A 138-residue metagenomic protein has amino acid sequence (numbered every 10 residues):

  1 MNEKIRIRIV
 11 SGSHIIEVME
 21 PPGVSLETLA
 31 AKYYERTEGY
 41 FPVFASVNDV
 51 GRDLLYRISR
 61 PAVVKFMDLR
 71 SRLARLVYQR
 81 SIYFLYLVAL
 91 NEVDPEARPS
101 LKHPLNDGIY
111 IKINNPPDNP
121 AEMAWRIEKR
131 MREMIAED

Functional and structural regions predicted by a protein language model:
I5, L105, P116-D138: Non-catalytic interaction/regulatory segments
S13-S25: Short, contiguous acidic and Ser/Thr-rich linear segments
E20, K112-N119: Short beta-strand-to-loop capping motifs
P22-T37: Short amphipathic, charge-patterned alpha-helical segments
V24, M67-P95: N-terminal catalytic cores of NTP/NDP-binding nucleotidyl/phosphoryl-transfer enzymes
F41-Y56: Short acidic beta-strand-loop surface patches of small beta-rich interaction domains
S59-V64: Loop/turn positions that initiate beta-strands
H103-I111: Short, conserved phosphate-binding/catalytic loop or strand-edge motifs used in phosphoryl-/nucleotidyl-transfer
